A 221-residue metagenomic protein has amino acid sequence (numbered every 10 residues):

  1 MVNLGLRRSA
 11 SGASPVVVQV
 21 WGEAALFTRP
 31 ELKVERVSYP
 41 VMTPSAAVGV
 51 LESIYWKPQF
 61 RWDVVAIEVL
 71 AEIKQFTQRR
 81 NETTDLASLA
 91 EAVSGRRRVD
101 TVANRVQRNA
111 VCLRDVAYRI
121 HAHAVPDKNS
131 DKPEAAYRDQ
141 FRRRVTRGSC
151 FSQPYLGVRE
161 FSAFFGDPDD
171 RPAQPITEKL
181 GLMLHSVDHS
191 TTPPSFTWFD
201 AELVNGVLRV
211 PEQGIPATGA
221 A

Functional and structural regions predicted by a protein language model:
G5-V34, L208: N-terminal, Lys/Arg- and Ser/Thr-rich interaction peptides
S9, L32, V37-N81: Glycine/small-residue-rich interface belts in oligomeric ring/scaffold proteins and their assembly partners
G12, R61, C112-V116: A short, structural micro-pattern
V16, V65, Y118: Residue-level detector of short, conserved catalytic/binding motifs and their immediate flanks
V20-A24, A71, I120-K128: Beta-strand elements of well-folded, non-transmembrane domains
L26-T28, Q75, K128-S130: Residue-level signal for secondary-structure boundary sites
E82-T84, E91-A221: Internal, well-folded beta-alpha domain core
